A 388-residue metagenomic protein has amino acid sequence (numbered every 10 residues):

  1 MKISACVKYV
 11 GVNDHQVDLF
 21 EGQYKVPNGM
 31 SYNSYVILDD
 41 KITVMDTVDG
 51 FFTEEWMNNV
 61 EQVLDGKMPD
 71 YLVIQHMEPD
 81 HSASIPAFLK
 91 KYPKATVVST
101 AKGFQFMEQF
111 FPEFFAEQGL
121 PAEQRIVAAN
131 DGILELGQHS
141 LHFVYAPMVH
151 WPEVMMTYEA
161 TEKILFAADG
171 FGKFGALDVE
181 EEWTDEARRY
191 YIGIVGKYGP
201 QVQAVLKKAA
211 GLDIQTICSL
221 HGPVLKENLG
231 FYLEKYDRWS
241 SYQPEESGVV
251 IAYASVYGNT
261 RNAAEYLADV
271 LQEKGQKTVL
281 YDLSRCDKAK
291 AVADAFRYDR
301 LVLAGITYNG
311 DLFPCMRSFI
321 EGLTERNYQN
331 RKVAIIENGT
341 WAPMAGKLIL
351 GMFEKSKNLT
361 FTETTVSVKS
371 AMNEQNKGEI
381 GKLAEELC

Functional and structural regions predicted by a protein language model:
K2-A5, V98-V154, Y198-A204: Metallo-beta-lactamase
K2-E61, M156-E159, K163-F166, T260: Conserved beta-strand hairpin/beta-sheet module of binuclear metal-dependent hydrolase folds, prominently
K41-T43, Y71, H139, K163-F166 (+3 more regions): Structural motif
M45-T47, P69-M77, V97-T100, L165-D169 (+1 more regions): Active-site neighborhood of phospho(di)ester-bond hydrolases with catalytic His/Asp-centered motifs
F51-S99: Active-site metal-binding motif and surrounding structural segment of the metallo-beta-lactamase
L177-I217, H221-V224, Y266-V279, A291-C388: FMN-binding flavodoxin-like domain, especially the glycine-rich phosphate-binding loop
C218-E245: Short N-terminal or domain-adjacent regulatory/targeting segments
A252-K274: Short, charged N-terminal beta->alpha structural module
